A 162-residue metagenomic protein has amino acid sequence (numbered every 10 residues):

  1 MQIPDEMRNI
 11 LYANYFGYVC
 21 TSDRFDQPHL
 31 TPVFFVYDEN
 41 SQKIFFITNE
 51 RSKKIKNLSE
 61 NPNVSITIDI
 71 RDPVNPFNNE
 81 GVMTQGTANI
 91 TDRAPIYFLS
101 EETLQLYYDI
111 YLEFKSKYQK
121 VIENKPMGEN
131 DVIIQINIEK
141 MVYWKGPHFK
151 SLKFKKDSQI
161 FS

Functional and structural regions predicted by a protein language model:
M1-G17, F161-S162: Extreme N-terminal tail/first-helix region
Y15-E50, L58, S65-D69: Short beta-strand segments
F25-Q27, V74, N124-G128: A short beta-turn/loop motif at secondary-structure boundaries
S41-K43, N63, T87, K140: Structural motif
T48-S52, S65-P73, I110-I122: Short acidic (Asp/Glu) patches
K54-T91: Helix-adjacent hinge/juxtasegments
N78-S162: Charged, gly/pro-rich active-site loop segments
